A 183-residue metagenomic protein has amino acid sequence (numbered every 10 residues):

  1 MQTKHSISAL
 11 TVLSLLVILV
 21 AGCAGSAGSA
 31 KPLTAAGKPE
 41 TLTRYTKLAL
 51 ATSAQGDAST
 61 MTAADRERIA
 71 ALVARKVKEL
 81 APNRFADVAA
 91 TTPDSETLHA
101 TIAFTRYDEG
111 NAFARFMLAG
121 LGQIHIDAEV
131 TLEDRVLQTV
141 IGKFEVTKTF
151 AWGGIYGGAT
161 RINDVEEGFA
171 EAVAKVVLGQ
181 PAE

Functional and structural regions predicted by a protein language model:
Q2-V12: Bacterial N-terminal signal peptides that target proteins for export
T11-A21: Bacterial N-terminal signal peptides
C23-R75, K143-T147, V177-E183: A structural "domain/chain start" motif
Y45, N83-F85, E96: Short, well-ordered alpha-helix to beta-strand connector turns
T60-L72, G120-L121, Y156-G168: Soluble non-cytosolic domains of exported or imported proteins
A74-P82, A86, E109, A174 (+1 more regions): Sec-exported extracytoplasmic/periplasmic mature domains
D87-V88, T92-V140, T147-Y156: Surface-exposed short loop/turn segments
V136-A182: Short secondary-structure boundary motifs at beta->alpha junctions and helix caps
